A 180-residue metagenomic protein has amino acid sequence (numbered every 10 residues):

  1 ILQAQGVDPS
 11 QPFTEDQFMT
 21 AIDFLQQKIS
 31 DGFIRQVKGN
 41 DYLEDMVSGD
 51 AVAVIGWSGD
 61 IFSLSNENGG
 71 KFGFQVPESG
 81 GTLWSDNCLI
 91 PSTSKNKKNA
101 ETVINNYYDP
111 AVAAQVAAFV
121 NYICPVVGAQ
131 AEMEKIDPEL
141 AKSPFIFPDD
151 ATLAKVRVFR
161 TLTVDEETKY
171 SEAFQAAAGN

Functional and structural regions predicted by a protein language model:
I1-A4, S10-Q75: Ligand-binding pocket segment of bilobal, Venus flytrap-like solute-binding proteins
I1-G6, S85-L89: Periplasmic solute-binding protein
L2-V7, Q26-S30, V47, A51 (+6 more regions): Sec-exported extracytoplasmic/periplasmic mature domains
F13-Q17, I34, K38, T82 (+3 more regions): Extracytoplasmic/periplasmic, Sec-exported soluble proteins
D16-T20, F24, D41, D45 (+7 more regions): Extracytoplasmic/secreted proteins, especially bacterial periplasmic and envelope-associated proteins
E44, D150-N180: Conserved C-terminal helix/tail region of periplasmic/extracytoplasmic solute-binding proteins
G70-D86: Extended hydrophobic/aromatic segments used for targeting, binding, or gating
T82, P91-A154: Mature extracytoplasmic/periplasmic domains
